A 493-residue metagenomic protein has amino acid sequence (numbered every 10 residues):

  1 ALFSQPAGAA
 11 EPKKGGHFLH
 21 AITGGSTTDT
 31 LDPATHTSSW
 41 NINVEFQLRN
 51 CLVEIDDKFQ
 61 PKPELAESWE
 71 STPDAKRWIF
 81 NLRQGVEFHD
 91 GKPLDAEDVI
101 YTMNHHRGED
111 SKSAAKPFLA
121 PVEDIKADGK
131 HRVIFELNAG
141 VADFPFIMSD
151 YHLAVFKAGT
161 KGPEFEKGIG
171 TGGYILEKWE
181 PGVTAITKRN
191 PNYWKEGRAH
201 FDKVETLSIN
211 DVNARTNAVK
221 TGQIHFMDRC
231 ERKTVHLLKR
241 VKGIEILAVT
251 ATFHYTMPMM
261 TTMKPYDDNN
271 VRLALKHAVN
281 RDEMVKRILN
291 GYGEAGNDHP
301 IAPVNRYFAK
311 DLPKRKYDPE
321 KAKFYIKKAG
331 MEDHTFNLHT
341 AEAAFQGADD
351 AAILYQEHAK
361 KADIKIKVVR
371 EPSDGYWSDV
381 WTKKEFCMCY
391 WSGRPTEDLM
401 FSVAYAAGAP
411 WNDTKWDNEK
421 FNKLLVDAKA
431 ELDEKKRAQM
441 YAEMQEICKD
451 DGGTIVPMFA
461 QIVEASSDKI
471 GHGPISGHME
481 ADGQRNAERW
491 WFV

Functional and structural regions predicted by a protein language model:
A21-P73, N104, I169-T171: N-terminal lobe/hinge region of extracytoplasmic solute-binding protein
G25-I42, L65-A66, K92, A114-A115 (+4 more regions): A structural "hinge/loop" feature
D56-Q60, M148-A199, K203-E205, D211-N213 (+4 more regions): Gly/Pro-rich hinge or "lid" segments in bacterial periplasmic/extracellular proteins
E67-K112, D128, I134, A218 (+1 more regions): Aromatic- and charge-enriched surface segment that lines or borders ligand/interaction sites
N81, A115-A158, K178: Surface-exposed binding/hinge segments that line and control ligand-binding clefts or catalytic entry sites
D124-K126, E177-K188, E205-M263: Extracellular/periplasmic solute-recognition and catalytic clefts
A142, E180, T184, Y255 (+3 more regions): Detector for C-terminal structural segments
G173, A295-K328, F345-D350: Structural transition elements
